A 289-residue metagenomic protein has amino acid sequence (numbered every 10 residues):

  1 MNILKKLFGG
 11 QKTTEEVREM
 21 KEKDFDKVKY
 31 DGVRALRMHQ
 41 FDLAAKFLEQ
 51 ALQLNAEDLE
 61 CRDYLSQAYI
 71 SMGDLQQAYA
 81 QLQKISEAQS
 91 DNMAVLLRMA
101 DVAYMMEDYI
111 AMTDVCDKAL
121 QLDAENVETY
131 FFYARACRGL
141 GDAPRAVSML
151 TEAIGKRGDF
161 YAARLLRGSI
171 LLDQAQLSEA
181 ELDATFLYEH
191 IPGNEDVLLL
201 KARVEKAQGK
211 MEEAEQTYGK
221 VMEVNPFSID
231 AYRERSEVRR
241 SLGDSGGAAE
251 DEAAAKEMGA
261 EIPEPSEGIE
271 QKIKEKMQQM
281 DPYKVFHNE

Functional and structural regions predicted by a protein language model:
M1-V17, G247-E289: Terminal, low-structured helical/coil segments at or just beyond the last alpha-helical repeat
R18-E60, Y64-D74, A94, R98-E107 (+2 more regions): Alpha-helical segment of the N-proximal tetratricopeptide repeat
R37-M38, S71-M72, M105-M106, G139-L140 (+6 more regions): Register position in tetratricopeptide repeats
Q50-A51, K84-I85, K118-A119, E152-A153 (+3 more regions): Canonical positions in the second alpha-helix
